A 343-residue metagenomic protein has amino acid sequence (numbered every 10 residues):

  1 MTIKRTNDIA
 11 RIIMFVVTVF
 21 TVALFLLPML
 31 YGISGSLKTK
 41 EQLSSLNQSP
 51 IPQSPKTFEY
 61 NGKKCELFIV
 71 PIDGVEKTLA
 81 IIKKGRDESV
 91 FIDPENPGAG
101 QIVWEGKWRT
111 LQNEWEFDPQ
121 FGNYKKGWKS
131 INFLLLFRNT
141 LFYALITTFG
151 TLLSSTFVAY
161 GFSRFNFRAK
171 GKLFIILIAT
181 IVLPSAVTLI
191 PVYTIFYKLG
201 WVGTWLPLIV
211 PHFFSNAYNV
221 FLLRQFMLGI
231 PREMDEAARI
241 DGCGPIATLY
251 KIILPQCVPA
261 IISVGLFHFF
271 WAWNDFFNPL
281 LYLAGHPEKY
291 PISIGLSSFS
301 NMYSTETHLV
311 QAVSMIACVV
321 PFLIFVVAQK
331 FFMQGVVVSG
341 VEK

Functional and structural regions predicted by a protein language model:
T2-K343: A structural signal for multi-pass alpha-helical bundles of membrane permease subunits that mediate small-molecule
